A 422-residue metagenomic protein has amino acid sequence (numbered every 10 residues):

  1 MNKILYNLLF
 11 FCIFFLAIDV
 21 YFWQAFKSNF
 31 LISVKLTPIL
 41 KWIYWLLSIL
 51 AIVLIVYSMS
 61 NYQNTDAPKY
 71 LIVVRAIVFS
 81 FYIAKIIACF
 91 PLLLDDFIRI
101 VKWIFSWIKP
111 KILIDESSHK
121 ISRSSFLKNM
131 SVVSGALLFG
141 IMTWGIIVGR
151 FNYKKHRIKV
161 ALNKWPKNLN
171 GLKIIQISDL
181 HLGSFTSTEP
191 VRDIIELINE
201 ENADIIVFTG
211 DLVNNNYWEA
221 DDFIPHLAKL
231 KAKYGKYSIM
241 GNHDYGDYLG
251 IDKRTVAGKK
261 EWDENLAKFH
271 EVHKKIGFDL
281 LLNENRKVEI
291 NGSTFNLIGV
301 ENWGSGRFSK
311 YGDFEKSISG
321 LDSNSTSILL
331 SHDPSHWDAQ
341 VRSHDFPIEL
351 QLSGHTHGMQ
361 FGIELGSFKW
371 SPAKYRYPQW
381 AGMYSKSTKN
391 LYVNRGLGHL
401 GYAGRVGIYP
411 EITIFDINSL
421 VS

Functional and structural regions predicted by a protein language model:
M1-R150, S422: Non-catalytic terminal accessory segments
L5-V20, S28, Y57-Y70, S122 (+1 more regions): N-terminal active-site segment of His-dependent metallophosphoesterases
L162-I175, F278-D279, N285-L297, D322-S323 (+1 more regions): Beta-strand-turn-beta hairpins that frame and shape the catalytic cleft of phosphate-ester-processing enzymes
W165, E189-E289: Core catalytic region of metal-dependent phosphoesterases/phosphodiesterases, especially metallo-beta-lactamase-like
G171-L182, T294-W303, I328-H332, N390-R395: Active-site-proximal beta-strand elements of phosphoester/diester hydrolases
I175-S178, I206-G210, G235-N242, L281-N283 (+3 more regions): Active-site neighborhood of phospho(di)ester-bond hydrolases with catalytic His/Asp-centered motifs
I251-E271, K275-F278, L282, I290-S327 (+2 more regions): Binuclear metal-dependent hydrolase catalytic cores centered on His/Asp/Glu-rich metal-binding motifs
I328, P334-D416, V421: Conserved beta-sheet core of the metallophosphoesterase superfamily
